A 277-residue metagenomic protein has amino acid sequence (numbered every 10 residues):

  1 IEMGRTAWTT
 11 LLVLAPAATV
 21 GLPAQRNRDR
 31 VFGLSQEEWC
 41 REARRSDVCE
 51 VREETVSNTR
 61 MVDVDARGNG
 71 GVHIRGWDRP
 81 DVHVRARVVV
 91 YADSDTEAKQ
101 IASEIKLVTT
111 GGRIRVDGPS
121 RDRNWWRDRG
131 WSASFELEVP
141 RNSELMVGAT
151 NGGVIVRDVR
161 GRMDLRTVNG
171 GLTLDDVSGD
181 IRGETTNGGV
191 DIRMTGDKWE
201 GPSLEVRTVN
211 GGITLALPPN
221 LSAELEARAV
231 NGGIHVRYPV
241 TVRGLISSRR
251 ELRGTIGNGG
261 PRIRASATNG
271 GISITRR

Functional and structural regions predicted by a protein language model:
E2-R277: Intrinsically disordered, low-complexity terminal regions
